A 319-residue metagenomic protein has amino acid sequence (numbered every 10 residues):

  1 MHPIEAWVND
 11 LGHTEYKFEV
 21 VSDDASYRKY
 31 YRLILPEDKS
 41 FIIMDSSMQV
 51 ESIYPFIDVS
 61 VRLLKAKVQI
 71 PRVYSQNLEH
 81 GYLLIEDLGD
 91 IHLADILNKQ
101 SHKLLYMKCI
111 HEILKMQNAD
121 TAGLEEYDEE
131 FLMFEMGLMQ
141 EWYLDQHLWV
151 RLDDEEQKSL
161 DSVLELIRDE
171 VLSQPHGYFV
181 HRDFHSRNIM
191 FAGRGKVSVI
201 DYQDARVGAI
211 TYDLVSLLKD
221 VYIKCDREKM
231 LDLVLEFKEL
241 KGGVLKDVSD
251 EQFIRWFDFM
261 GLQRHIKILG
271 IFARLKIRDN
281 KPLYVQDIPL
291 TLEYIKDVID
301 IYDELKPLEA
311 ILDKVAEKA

Functional and structural regions predicted by a protein language model:
M1-H13: Juxta-kinase regulatory segment immediately upstream of eukaryotic protein kinase catalytic domains
I4, T121-E126, E130-F131, E135-F179 (+2 more regions): An alpha-helical support segment within catalytic cores of ATP-dependent transferases
H13-Y31: ATP-binding glycine-rich phosphate-binding loop
R28-M133, G137-L138, L148-W149, S173: ATP-binding pocket architecture of kinase catalytic cores
K29-I34, M116, L166-L214, V221-C225: Active-site acidic catalytic loop and adjacent metal/ATP-binding pocket of ATP-dependent phosphoryl transfer enzymes
I42, Q69, L83, Y178 (+2 more regions): Protein kinase-like catalytic core scaffold
Q140-H147, I210-K246, F259-D279, T291-V298: Active-site activation/catalytic loop segments of kinase-like enzymes and analogous catalytic loops in related
G270-A319: ATP/Mg2+ or Mg2+-diphosphate-binding catalytic cores that bind nucleotide phosphates or diphosphates via glycine-rich
